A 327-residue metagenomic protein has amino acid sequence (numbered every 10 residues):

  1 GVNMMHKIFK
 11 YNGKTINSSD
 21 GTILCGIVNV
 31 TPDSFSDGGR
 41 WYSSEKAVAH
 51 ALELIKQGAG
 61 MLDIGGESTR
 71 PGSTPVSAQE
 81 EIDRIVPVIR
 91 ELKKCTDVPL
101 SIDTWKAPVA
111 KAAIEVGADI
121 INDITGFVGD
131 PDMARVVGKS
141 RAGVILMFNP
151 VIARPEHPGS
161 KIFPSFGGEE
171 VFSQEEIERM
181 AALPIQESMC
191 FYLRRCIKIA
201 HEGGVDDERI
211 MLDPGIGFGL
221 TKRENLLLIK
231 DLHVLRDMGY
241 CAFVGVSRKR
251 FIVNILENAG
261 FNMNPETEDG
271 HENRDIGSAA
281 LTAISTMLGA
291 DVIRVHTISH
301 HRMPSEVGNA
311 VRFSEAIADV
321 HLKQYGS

Functional and structural regions predicted by a protein language model:
V2-N29, K198-V205, N254, N258 (+1 more regions): N-terminal amphipathic alpha-helix/helix-capping segment at the start of soluble metabolic enzymes
K14-R40, G72, I89-R90, M147-A181 (+1 more regions): N-terminal small/glycine-rich loop or linker at the start of catalytic domains across soluble metabolic enzymes
V28, L54, G58, D103 (+4 more regions): Conserved, mostly hydrophobic/aromatic
P32, T69-R70, V116, V128-T221: Conserved anion-binding
S34-S36, G60-P87, G215-K222: Glycine-rich, proline-tolerant flexible connector loops at the mouths of alpha/beta enzymes
S43-I64, C95, P99, A107-I120 (+6 more regions): Alpha/beta enzyme core
T74-I102, A107-K111, K139-N149, I229-V244 (+1 more regions): Alpha-helix-loop-beta-strand connector modules within alpha/beta enzyme cores
V295-H321: C-terminal helical cap(s) of enzyme catalytic domains, especially alpha/beta-barrels
